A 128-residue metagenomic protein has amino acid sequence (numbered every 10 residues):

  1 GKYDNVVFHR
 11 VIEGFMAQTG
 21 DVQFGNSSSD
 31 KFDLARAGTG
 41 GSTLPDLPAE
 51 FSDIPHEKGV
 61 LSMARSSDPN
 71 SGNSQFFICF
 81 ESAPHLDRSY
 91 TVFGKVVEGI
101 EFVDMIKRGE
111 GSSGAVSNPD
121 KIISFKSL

Functional and structural regions predicted by a protein language model:
G1-L128: Cyclophilin-like peptidyl-prolyl cis-trans isomerases
